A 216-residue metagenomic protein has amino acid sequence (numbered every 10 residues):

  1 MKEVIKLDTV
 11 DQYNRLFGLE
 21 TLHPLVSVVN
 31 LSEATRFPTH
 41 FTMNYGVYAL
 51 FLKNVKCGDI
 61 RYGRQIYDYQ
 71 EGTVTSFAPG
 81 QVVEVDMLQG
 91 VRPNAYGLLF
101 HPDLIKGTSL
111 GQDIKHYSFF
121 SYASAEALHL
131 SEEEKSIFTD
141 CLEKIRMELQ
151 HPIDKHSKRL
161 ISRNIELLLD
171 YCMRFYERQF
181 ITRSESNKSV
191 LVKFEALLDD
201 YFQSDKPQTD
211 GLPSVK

Functional and structural regions predicted by a protein language model:
M1-R61, Q65-Y67: Generic protein-terminus/edge-of-domain signal
E20, L88-I153: A hydrophobic/aromatic-rich effector-binding and dimerization subdomain of bacterial HTH-type transcriptional regulators
N54, Q70, P79: A cytosolic small-molecule/anion-sensing beta-strand core signal
D59-R61, V83-G90: Short beta-strand His + acidic residue motifs that chelate non-heme Fe in jelly-roll/DSBH and cupin folds
R64-S76: Short acidic-glycine-tyrosine-enriched beta hairpin
T75, G80-V85, I105-K106: Histidine-centered metal-chelating micro-motifs
E132-E185: Compact structured core domains
S184-K216: A short, Lys/Arg-enriched amphipathic alpha-helix from helix-turn-helix/homeodomain DNA-binding modules
